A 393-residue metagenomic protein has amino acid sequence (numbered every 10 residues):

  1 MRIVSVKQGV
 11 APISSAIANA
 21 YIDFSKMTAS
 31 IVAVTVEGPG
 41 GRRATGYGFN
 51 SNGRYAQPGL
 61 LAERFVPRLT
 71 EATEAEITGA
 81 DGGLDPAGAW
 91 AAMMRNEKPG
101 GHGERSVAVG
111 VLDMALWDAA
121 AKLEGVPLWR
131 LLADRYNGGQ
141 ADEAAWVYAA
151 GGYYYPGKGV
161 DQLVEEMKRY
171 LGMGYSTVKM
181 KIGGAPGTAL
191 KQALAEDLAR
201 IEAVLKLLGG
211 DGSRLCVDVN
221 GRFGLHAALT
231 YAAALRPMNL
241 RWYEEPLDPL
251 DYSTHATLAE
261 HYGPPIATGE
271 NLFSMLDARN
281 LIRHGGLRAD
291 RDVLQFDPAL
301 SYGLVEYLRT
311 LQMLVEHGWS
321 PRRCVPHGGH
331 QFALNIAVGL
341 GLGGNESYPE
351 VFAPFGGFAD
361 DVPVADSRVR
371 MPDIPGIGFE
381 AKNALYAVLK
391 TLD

Functional and structural regions predicted by a protein language model:
M1-R54, P58, R64, F355: Structured beta-strand/loop patches that form or line metal/cofactor-binding pockets in enzymes
V10, G376-D393: Extended hydrophobic packing segments that form well-structured cores
V32, R43, L112, G125 (+7 more regions): Conserved, mostly hydrophobic/aromatic
E37-G40, A44-E124: Metal- or metallocofactor-binding catalytic centers and their adjacent structured scaffolds across diverse enzyme
E104-V107, D113-P156: Glycine-rich, aromatic-flanked loop segments that form ligand/cofactor-binding clefts across common enzyme folds
G138-A256, H261: Metal-dependent enolase-superfamily TIM-barrel catalytic cores that perform enediolate-based chemistry
L250-R368, P372: Shared catalytic-loop signature of beta/alpha-barrel
